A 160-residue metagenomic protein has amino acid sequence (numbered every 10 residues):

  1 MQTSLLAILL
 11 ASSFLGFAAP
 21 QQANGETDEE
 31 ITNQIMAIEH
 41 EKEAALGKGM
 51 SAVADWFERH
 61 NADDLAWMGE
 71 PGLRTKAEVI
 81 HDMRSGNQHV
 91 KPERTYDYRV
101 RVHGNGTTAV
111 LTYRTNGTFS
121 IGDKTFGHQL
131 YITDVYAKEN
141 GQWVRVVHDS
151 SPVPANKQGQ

Functional and structural regions predicted by a protein language model:
M1-A7: Bacterial N-terminal signal peptides that target proteins for export
A7-G16: Bacterial N-terminal signal peptides
F17-H60, N156-Q160: Short, low-complexity N-terminal intrinsically disordered segments enriched in polar/charged residues
E29-M36, S51-T107, K124-H128: A solvent-exposed, acidic/Ser-Thr-rich amphipathic alpha-helical stretch
N61, T115-G117, D149-P152: Short beta-strand segments enriched in hydrophobic/aromatic residues within well-folded beta-rich domains
T107-G117: A short hydrophobic beta-strand element
G117-I121, Y136: Beta-strand elements of well-folded, non-transmembrane domains
Q129-N156: Short beta-strand edge/turn micro-motifs at domain boundaries
